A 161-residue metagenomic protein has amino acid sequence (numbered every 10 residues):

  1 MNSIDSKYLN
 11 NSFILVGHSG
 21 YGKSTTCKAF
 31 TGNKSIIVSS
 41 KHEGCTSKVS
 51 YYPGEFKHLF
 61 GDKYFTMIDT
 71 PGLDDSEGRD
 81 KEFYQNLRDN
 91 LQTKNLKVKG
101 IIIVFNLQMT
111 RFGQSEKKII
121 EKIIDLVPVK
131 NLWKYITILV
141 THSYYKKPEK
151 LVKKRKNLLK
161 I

Functional and structural regions predicted by a protein language model:
M1-I161: Conserved GTPase G-domain substructure that encodes guanine base recognition and part of the catalytic core, centered
